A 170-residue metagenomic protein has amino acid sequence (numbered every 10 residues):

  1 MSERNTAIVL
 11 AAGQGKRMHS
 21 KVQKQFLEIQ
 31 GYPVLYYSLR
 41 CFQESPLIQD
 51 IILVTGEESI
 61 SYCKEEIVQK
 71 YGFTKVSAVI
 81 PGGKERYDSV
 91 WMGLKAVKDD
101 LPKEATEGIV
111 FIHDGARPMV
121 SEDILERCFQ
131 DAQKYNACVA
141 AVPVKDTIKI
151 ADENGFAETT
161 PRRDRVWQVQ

Functional and structural regions predicted by a protein language model:
S2-S61: N-terminal glycine-rich phosphate-binding loop and ensuing alpha1 helix
V9, L35, G93, D114 (+1 more regions): Residue-level signal for inorganic ion chemistry
K16, G115-M119: Acidic metal-phosphate-binding loop of nucleotide-sugar-dependent transferases
I48-I52, S77, N136: Short active-site oxyanion
S61-I67: Acidic helix N-cap motif at the loop->helix transition within catalytic regions of sugar-transfer enzymes
Q69-E107: Short phosphate-binding loop-to-helix
T106, M119-Q170: Conserved core of the sugar-phosphate nucleotidyltransferase
I109-H113: Short aromatic-hydrophobic micro-motifs that form the base-stacking/packing surface for donor nucleotide recognition
